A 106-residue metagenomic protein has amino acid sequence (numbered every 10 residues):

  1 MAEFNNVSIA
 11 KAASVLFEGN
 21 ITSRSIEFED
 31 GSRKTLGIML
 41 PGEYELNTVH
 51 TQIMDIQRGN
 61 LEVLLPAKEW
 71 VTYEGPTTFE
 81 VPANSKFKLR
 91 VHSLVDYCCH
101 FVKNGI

Functional and structural regions predicted by a protein language model:
M1-G31: A short, N-terminal "cap"/entry segment at the start of jelly-roll beta-barrel domains of the cupin/DSBH fold
F17-G19, L46-T48, T72, E80-P82: Short solvent-exposed loop/turn micro-motifs enriched in small/polar/acidic residues
T22, I26, T35-L46, L64-L65: Compact, glycine-rich, soluble single-domain proteins
D30-S32, K68, N84, L94: Glycine-centered tight beta-turn/hairpin loop motif at sheet-sheet or coil-to-beta transitions
I38, T48, L65, V91 (+1 more regions): Residue-level recognition of conserved beta-strand positions in structured domain cores
T48-V63: Short, conserved beta-strand element in jelly-roll/cupin
P66-F87: Short acidic-glycine-tyrosine-enriched beta hairpin
P82-I106: Ligand-binding loop in jelly-roll beta-barrel domains
